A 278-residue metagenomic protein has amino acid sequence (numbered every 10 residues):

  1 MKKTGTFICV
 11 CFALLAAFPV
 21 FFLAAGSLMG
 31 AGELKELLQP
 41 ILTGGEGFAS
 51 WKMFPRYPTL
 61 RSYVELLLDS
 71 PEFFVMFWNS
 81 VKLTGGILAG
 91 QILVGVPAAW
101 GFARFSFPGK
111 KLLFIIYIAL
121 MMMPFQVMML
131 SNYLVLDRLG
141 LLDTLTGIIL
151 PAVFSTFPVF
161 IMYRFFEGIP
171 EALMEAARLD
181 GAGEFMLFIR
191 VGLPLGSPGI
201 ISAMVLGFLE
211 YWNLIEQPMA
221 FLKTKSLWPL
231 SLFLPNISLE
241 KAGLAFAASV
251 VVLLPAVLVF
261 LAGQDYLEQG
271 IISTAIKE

Functional and structural regions predicted by a protein language model:
G5-E278: A structural signal for multi-pass alpha-helical bundles of membrane permease subunits that mediate small-molecule
